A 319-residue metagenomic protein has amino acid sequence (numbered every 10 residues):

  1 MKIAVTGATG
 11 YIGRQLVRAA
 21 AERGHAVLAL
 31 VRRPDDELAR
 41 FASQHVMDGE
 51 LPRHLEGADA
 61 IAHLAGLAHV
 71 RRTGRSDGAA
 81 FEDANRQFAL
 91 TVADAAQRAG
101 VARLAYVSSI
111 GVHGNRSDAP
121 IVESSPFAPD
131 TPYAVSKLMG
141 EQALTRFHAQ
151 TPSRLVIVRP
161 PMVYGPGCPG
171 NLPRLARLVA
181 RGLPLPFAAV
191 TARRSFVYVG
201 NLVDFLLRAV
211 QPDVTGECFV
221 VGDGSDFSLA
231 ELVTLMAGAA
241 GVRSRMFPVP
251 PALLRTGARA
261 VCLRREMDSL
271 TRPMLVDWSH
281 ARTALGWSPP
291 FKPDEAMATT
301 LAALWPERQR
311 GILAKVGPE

Functional and structural regions predicted by a protein language model:
I3-R23: N-terminal Rossmann NAD(P)H-binding glycine-rich loop of SDR-like oxidoreductase domains
T6, G165, F187-A192, F219-F227 (+2 more regions): Glycine-rich Rossmann NAD(P)(H)-binding loop
D36, V46-T91, A95-R98: NAD(P)H-binding glycine-rich loop region in Rossmannoid oxidoreductase-like domains and their noncatalytic homologs
T73, R177-V197, N201, F205-A209 (+2 more regions): A conserved pocket-lining segment of Rossmann-fold NAD(P)-dependent short-chain dehydrogenase/reductase
L90-P132: Conserved Rossmann-fold NAD(P)-dependent oxidoreductase catalytic core, especially the SDR/UDP-sugar
D130-V156: Active-site Tyr-X1-5-Lys
L138, T151-S153, Y164-R174, A209-F219 (+2 more regions): Glycine/proline-rich active-site loop of Rossmann-fold NAD(P)-dependent oxidoreductases
R208-E266, D294, A298-L301, R308-E319: Mid/C-terminal beta-alpha module of Rossmann-like enzyme folds, strongest in SDR-family dehydrogenases/epimerases
